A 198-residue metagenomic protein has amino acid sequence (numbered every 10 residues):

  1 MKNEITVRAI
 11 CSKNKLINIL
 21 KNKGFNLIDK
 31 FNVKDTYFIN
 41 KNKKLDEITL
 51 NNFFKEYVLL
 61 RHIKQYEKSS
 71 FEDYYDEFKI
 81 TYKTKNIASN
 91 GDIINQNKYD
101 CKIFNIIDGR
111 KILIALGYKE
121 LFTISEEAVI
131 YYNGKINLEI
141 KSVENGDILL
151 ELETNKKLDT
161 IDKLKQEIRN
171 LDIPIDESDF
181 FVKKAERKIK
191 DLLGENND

Functional and structural regions predicted by a protein language model:
M1-K135, P174-D198: N-terminal strand-loop-strand beta-hairpin
T6, K141, E153-N155: Intrinsically disordered, low-complexity regions of eukaryotic proteins
R110, L149-L150, I161, K165: Hydrophobic, well-ordered secondary-structure segments
N137-V143, D147-L149: Strongly charged, low-complexity linkers/loops
G146-I148, E153-L158: A generic structural motif
L158-D176: Long, well-ordered alpha-helical scaffolding segments within enzyme catalytic domains, especially pronounced
